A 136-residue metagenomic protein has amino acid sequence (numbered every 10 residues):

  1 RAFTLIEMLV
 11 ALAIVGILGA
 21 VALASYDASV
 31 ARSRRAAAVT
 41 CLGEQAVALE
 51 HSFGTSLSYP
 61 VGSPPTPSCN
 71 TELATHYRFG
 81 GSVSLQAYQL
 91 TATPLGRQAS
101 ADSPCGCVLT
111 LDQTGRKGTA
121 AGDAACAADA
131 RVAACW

Functional and structural regions predicted by a protein language model:
R1-Y26: N-terminal single-pass transmembrane signal-anchor helix
I6, A31, V39-T40, A74 (+1 more regions): Intrinsically disordered, low-complexity segments enriched in polar/charged small residues
E7, A11, E44, T75 (+1 more regions): Generic detector of low-complexity/intrinsically disordered segments and short hydrophobic N-terminal stretches
S25-A28, E44, L109: Helix-centric, low-specificity signal for extended rod-like, repetitive segments
V30-S58: Membrane-proximal N-terminal amphipathic helix
E50-W136: Periplasmic/extracellular, small/polar-rich flexible segments of pilin-like filament-forming proteins
